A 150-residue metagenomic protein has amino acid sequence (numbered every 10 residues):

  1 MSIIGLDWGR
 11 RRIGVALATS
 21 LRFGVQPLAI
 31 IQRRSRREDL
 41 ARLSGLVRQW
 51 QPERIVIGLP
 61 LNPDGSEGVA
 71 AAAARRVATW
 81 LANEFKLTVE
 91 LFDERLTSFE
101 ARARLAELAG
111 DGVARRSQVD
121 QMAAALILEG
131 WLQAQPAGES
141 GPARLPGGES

Functional and structural regions predicted by a protein language model:
M1-L6, R10-S150: Phosphate- and other anionic-substrate recognition elements at nucleic-acid/protein interfaces
